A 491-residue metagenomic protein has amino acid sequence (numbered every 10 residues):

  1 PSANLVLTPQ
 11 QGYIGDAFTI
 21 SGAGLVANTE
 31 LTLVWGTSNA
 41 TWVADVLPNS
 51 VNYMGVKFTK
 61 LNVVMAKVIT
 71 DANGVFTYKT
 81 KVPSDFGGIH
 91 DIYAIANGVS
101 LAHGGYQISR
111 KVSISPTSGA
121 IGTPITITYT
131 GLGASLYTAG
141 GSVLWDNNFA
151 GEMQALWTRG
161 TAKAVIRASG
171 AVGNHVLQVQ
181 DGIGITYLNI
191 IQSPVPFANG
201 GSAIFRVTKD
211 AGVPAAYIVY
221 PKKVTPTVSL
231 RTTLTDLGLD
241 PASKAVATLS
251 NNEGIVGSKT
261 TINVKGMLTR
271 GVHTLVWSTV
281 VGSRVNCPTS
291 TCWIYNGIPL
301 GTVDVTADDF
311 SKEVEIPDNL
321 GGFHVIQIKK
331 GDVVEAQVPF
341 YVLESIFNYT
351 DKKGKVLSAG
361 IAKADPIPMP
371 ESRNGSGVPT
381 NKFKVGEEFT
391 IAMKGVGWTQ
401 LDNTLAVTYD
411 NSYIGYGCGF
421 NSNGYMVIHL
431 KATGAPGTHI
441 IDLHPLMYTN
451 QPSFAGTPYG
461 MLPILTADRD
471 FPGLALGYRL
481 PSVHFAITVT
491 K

Functional and structural regions predicted by a protein language model:
P1-K491: Extracytoplasmic/secretory-pathway segments with low complexity and glycosylation-like composition
